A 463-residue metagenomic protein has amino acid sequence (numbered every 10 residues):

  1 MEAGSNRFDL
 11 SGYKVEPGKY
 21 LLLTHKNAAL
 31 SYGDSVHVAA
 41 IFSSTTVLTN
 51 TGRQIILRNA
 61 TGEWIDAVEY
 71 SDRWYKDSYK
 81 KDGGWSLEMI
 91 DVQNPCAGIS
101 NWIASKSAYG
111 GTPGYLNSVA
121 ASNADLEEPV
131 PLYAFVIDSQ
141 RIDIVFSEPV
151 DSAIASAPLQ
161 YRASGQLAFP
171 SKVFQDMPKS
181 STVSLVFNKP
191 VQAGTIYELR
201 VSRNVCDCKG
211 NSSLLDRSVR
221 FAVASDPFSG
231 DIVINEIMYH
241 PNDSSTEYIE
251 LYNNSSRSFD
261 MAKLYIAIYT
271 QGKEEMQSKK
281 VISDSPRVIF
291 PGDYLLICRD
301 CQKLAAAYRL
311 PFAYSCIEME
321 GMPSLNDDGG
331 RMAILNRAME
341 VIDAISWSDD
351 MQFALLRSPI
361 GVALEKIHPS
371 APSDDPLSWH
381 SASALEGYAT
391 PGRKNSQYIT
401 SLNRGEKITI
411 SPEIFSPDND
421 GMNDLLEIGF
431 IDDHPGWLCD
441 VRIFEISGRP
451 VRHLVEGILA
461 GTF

Functional and structural regions predicted by a protein language model:
M1-S100, S105-Y109, A120-D375, L402-S411: Activation on beta-sandwich/Ig-like modules and their edge loops
L22-L23, V205, L296, G392 (+4 more regions): Long, contiguous hydrophobic alpha-helical segments, chiefly transmembrane helices and signal peptides
Y109-T112, E386-A389, V441: Juxtamembrane helix-loop transition sites at the ends of transmembrane segments in multi-pass membrane proteins
P113-Y115, Y388-K394, E456-L459: Eukaryote-specific, cytoplasm-facing alpha-helical/coiled-coil scaffolding segments in long proteins
L116-A121, L425-E427: Glycine hotspots within beta-strands of MORN repeat arrays
A371-K407: Short, compositionally biased serine/threonine- and acidic-rich segments at solvent-exposed termini, linkers, or domain
I399-F463: Short loop/turn motifs at secondary-structure boundaries
